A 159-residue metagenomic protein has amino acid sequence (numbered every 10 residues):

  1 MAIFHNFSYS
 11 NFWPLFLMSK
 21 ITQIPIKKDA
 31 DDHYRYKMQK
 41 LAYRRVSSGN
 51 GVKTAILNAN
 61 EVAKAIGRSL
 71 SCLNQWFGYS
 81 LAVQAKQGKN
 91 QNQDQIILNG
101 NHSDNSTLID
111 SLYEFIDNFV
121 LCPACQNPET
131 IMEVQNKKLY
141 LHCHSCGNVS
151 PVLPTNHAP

Functional and structural regions predicted by a protein language model:
M1-L17: N-terminal amphipathic/basic-hydrophobic helices that include classical n-h-c signal peptides and signal-anchor
F12-S111: Long, charged N-terminal interaction/targeting segments
L98-P159: Cys/His-clustered metal-coordination modules, chiefly Zn-binding fingers
